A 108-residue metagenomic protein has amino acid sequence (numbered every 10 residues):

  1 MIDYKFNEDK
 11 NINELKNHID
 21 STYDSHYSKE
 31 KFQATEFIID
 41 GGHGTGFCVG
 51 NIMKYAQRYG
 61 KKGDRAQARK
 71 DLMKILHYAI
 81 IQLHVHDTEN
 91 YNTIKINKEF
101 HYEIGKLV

Functional and structural regions predicted by a protein language model:
M1-V108: Intrinsically disordered, low-complexity regulatory regions that flank transcription factor DNA-binding cores
